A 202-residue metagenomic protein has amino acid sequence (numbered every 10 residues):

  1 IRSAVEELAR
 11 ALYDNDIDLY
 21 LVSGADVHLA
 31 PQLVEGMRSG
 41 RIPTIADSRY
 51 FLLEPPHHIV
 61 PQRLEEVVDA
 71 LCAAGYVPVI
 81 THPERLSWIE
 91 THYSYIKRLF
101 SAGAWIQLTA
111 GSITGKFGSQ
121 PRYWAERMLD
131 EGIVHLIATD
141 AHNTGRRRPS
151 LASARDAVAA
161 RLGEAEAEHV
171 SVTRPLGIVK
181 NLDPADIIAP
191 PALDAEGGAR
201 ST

Functional and structural regions predicted by a protein language model:
I1-Q107, D186-S201: Extended substrate/RNA-proximal surfaces in nucleic-acid metabolism proteins
D16-S23, G132-I133, G163-E166: A short helix-to-beta-strand connector/capping loop
H28-A30, R85-I89, I113-K116, H142-R146: Active-site environment of divalent metal-dependent phosphoester hydrolases
H82, D140, P175: Divalent metal-coordination and catalytic microenvironments
G118-P121, G163-E164: Glycine-centered helix-coil hinge/cap
Q120-D130: A short, acidic, amphipathic alpha-helical segment used as a generic capping/interface helix at domain edges
E131-P149: Short acidic/histidine-rich active-site segments
L151-A152, D156-T202: Mid-to-C-terminal alpha-helical segments outside catalytic/metal-binding sites
